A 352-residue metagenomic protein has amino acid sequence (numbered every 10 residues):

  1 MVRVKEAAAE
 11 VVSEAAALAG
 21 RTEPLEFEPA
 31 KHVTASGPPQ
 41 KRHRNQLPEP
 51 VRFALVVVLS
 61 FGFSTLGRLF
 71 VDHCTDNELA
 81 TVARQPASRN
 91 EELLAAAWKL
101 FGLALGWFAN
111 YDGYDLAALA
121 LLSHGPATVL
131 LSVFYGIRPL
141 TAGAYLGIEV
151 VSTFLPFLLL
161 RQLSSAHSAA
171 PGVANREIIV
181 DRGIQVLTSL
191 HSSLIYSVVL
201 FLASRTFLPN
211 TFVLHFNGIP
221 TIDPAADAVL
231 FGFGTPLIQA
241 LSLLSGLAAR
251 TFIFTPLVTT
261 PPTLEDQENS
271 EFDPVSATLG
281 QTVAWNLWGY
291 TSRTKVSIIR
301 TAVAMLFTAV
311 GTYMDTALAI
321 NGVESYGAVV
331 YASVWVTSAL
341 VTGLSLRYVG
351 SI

Functional and structural regions predicted by a protein language model:
M1-L25, L237-I352: Fungal C-terminal region signature
V2-L122, T128-L140, V341-I352: N-terminal signal-anchor/initial transmembrane insertion module of eukaryotic multi-pass membrane proteins
A8-V11, A15, K31-P39, A144-F154 (+3 more regions): Juxtamembrane/interfacial segments around transmembrane helices
E23-R42, W98, S168-N175, V213 (+2 more regions): Membrane-proximal N-terminal segments immediately preceding the first transmembrane helix
R42, Q46, N175-I179, N286: Juxtamembrane loop-helix boundary motifs flanking transmembrane segments in multi-pass membrane proteins
E49-V56, D181-H191, W285-L306: Loop-to-transmembrane boundary segments
S60-D76, K99-F108, H124-V133, S152-F157 (+4 more regions): Membrane-embedded alpha-helices of multi-pass membrane proteins, especially ion channels and transporters
C74-Q239: Acidic, polar low-complexity intrinsically disordered regions
